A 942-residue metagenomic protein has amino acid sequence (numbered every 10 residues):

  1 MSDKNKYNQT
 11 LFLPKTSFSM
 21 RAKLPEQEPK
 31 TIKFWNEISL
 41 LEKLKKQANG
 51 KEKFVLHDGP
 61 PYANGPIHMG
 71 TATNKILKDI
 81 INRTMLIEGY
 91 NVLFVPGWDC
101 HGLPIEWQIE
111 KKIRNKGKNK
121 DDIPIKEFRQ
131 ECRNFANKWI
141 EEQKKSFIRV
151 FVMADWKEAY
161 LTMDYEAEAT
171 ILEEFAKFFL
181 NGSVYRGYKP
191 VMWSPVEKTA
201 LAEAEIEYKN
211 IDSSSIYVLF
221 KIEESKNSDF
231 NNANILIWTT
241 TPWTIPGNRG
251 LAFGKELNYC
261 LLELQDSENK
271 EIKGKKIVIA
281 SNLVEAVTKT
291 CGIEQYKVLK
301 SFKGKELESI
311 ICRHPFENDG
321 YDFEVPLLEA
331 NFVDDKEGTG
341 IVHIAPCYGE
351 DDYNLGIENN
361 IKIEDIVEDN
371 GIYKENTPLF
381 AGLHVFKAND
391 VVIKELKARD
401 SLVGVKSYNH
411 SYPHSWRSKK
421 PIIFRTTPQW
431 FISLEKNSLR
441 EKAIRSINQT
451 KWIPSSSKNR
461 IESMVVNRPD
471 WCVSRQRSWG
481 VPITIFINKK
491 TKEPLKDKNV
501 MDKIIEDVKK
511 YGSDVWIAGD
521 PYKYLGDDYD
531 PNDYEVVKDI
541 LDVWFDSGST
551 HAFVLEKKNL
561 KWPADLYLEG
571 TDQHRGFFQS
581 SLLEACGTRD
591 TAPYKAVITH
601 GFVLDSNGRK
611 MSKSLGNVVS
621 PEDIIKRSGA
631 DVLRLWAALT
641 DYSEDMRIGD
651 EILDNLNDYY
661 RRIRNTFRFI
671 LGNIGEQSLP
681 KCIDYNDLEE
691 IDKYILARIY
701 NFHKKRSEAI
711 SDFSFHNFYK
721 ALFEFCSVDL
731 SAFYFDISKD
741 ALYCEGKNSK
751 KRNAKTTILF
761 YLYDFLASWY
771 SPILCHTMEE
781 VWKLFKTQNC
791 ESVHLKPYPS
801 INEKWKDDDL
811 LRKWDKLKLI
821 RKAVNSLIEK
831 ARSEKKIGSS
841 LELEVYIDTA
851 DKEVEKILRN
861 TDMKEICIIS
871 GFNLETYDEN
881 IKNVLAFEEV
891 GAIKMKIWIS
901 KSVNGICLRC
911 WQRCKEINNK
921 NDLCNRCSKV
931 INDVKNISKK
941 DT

Functional and structural regions predicted by a protein language model:
S2-S17, R21-L24, K30, F34-I38 (+15 more regions): Residue patterns forming the tRNA-binding/recognition surfaces of aminoacyl-tRNA synthetases and related DALR
K46-I109, I171, I237-T239, W243-T244 (+6 more regions): N-terminal catalytic cores of NTP/NDP-binding nucleotidyl/phosphoryl-transfer enzymes
D99, V191, P195, L201-K209 (+8 more regions): Acidic, turn-prone loop/beta-hairpin segments
S194, S415, N488, G526-D530 (+2 more regions): Short cysteine-rich clusters marking metal-coordination/redox-active sites
A202, Y534-E535, Q912-N918, N932: Short functional micro-motifs and their immediate structural scaffolds
P246, G250, L257-I344, E350: Protease-associated
N331-V333, N359-G371, R477-W479, K498-D645: Alpha-helical recognition segments enriched in aromatics with Gly/Pro capping that present substrate-recognition
N925-I937: Short Cys/His-rich micro-motifs in 6-15 aa windows
